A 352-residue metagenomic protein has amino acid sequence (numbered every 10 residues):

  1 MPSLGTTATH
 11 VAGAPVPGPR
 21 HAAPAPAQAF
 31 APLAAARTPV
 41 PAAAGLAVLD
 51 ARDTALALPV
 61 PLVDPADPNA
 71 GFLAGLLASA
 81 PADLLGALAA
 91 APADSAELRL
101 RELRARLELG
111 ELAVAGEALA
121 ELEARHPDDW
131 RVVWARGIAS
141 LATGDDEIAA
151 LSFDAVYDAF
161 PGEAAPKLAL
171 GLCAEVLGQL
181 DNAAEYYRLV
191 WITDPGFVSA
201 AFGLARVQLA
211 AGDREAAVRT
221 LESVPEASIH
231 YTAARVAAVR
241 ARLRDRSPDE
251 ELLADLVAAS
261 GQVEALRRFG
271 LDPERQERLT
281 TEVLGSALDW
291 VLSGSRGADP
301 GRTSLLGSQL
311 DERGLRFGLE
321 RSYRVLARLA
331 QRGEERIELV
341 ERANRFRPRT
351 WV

Functional and structural regions predicted by a protein language model:
L4-D94: Regulatory extensions appended to serine/threonine kinase catalytic cores
L100-R101, R131-A135, A165-A169, V198-G203 (+2 more regions): Alpha-solenoid helical repeat scaffolds
E121-L122, A155-V156, L189-V190, S223-V224: Canonical positions in the second alpha-helix
R125, A159, T193, A210 (+2 more regions): Structural marker of alpha-solenoid helical repeat scaffolds
